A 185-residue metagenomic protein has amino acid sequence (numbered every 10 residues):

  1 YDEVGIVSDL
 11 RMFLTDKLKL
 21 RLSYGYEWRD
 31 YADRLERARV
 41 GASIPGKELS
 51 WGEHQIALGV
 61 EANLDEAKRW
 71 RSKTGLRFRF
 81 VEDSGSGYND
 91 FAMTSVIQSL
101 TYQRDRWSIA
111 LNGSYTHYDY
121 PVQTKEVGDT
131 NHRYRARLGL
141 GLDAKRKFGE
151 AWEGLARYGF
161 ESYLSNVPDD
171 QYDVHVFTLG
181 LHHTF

Functional and structural regions predicted by a protein language model:
Y1-F185: Gram-negative and organellar
